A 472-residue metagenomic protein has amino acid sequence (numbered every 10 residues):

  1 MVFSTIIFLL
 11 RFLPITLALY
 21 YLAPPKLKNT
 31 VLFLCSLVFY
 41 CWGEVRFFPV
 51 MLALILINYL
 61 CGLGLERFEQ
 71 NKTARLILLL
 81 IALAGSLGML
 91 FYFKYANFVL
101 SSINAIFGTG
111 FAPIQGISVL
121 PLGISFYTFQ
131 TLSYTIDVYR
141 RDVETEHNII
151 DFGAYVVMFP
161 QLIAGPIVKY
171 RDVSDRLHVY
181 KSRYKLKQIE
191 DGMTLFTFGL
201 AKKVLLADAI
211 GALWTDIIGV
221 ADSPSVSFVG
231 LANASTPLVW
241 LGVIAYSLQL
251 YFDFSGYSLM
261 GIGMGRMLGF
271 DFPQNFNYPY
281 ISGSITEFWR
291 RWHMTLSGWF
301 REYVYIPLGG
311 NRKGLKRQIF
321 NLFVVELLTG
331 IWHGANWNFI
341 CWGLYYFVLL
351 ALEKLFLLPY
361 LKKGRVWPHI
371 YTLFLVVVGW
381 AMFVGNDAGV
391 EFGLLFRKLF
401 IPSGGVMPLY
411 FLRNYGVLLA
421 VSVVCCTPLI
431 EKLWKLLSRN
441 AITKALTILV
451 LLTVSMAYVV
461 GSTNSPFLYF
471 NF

Functional and structural regions predicted by a protein language model:
M1-N471: Membrane-embedded transmembrane alpha-helical bundles that form the catalytic cores of multi-pass lipid-modifying
